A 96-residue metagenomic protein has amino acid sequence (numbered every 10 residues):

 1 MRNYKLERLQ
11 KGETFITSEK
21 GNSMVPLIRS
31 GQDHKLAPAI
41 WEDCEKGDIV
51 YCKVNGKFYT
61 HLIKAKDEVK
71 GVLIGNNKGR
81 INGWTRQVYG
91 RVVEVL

Functional and structural regions predicted by a protein language model:
M1-L96: Extended hydrophobic leader/signal-anchor segments used for secretion and membrane insertion
